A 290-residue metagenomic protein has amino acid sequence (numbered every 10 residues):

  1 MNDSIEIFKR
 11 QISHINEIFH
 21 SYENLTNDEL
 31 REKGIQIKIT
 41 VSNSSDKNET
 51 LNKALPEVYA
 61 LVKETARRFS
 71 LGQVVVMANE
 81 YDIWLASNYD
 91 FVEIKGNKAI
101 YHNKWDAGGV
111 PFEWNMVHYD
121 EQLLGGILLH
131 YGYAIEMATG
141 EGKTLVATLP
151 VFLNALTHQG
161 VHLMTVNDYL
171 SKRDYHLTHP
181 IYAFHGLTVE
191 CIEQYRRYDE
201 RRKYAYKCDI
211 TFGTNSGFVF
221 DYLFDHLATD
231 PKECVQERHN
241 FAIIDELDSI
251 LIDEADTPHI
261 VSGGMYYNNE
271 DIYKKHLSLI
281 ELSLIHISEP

Functional and structural regions predicted by a protein language model:
M1-L284, S288: Conserved P-loop NTPase motor core
